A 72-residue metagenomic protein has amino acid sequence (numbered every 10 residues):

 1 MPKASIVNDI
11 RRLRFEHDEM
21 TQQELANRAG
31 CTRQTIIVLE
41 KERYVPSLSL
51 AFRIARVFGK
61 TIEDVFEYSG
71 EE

Functional and structural regions predicted by a protein language model:
M1-S5, G70: A detector for short, charged/polar N-terminal pre-domain segments
D9-R28: Short basic helix-loop element that most often maps to the first helix and adjoining turn of HTH DNA-binding modules
R11, I37-V38, F66: Key DNA-contacting residues within the recognition helix of helix-turn-helix
Q23, Q34, E63: Residues within helix-turn-helix
G30-V45: Recognition helix of helix-turn-helix/homeodomain-like DNA-binding domains that insert into the DNA major groove
S49-D64: DNA major-groove recognition helix of helix-turn-helix/homeodomain DNA-binding modules
F66-E72: Short, charged recognition helix plus adjacent turn of helix-turn-helix-like nucleic-acid-binding domains
